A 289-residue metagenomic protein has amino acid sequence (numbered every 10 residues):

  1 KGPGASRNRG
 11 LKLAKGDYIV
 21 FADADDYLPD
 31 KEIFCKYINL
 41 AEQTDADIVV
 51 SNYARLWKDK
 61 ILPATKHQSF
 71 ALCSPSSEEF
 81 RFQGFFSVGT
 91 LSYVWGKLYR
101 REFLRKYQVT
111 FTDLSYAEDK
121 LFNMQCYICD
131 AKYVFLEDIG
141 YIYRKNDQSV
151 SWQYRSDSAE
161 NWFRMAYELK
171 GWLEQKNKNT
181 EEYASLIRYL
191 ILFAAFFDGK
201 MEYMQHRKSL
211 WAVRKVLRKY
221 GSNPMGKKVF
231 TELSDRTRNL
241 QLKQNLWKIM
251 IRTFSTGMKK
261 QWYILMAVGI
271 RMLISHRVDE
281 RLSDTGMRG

Functional and structural regions predicted by a protein language model:
K1-A14: Glycine-rich, basic loop-to-helix element that forms the pyrophosphate-binding segment of sugar-nucleotide handling
P3, A24-L136, Y141-D157: Donor-binding/catalytic cores of nucleotide-activated saccharide and glycerol-phosphate transferases/polymerases
R9-K12, C35, N39-Q43, R101-K106 (+2 more regions): Replace "anionic and nucleotidyl ligands
I19: Short aromatic/hydrophobic "clamp" motif used to bind/position activated sugar donors
D138-D147, W152-T180, F197, M201-G226: Catalytic core of nucleotide-sugar-dependent glycosyltransferases
N179-I187: All-alpha amphipathic helical-bundle segments outside canonical DNA-binding/catalytic cores that form hydrophobic
L186-D198: Amphipathic alpha-helical repeat scaffolds of TPR domains
Y203-G289: Membrane-interface aromatic/basic loop that binds lipid-linked glycans or pyrophosphate carriers, typified by
